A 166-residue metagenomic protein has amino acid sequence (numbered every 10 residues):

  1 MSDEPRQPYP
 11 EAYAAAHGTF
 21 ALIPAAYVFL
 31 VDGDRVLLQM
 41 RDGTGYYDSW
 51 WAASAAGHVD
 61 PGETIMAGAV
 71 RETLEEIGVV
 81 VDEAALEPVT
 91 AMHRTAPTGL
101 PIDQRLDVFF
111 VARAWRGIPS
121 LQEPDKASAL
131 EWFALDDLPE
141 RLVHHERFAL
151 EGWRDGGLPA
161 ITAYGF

Functional and structural regions predicted by a protein language model:
M1-Y27: Acidic, metal-coordinating catalytic segment for phosphate/diphosphate chemistry, firing primarily on the Nudix
P24-A26, D34, L106-V108, S128: Change "...and in nucleic-acid phosphodiester-cleaving endonucleases..." to "...and in nucleic-acid processing enzymes
L30, L38, A112-A114, W132: Conserved hydrophobic "DFG−1" position in protein kinase catalytic cores
R35-E76: Conserved Nudix-box catalytic region and its N-terminal flanking loop in Nudix hydrolases and closely related
Q39, V89-A91, P124: Residue-level detector of high-confidence beta-strand sites
V80-T90: A short coil-to-beta-strand element that immediately follows conserved catalytic motifs
T90-P119, G152-G157: Active-site-adjacent beta-strand/loop module that shapes the phosphate/pyrophosphate-binding cleft
P119-F166: Nudix hydrolase/Nudix homology domain
